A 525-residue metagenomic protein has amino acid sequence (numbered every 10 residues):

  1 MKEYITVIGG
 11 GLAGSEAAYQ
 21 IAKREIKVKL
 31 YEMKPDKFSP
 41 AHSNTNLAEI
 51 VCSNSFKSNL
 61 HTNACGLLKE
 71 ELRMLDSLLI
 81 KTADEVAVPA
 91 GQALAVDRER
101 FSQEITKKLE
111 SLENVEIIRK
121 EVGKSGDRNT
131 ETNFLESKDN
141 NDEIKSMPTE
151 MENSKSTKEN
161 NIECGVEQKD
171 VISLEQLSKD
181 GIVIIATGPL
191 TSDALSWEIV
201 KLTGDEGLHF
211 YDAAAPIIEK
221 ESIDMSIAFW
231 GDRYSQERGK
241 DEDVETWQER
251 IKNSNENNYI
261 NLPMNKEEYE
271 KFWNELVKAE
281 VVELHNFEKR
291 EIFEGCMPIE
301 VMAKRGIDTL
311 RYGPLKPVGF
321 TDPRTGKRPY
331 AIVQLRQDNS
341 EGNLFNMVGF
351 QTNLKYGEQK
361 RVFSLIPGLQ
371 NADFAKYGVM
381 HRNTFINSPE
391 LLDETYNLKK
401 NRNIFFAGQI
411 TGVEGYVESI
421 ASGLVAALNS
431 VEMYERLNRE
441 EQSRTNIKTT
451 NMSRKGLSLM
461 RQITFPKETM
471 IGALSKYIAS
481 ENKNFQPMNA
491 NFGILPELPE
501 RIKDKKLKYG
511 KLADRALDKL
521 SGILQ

Functional and structural regions predicted by a protein language model:
K2-A13: Beta1/beta-strand and adjacent pyrophosphate-binding region of the FAD-binding site in flavoprotein oxidoreductases
Y19-I80: N-terminal FAD cofactor-binding segment of flavoenzymes
R98-I117: Helical element adjacent to the flavin cofactor pocket in flavoenzyme catalytic cores
V115-R128, V166-L335, G349-Y356, K360: Predominantly flavin-linked oxidoreductase catalytic cores and closely associated redox partners
N346-V413, I420-A421, I463-K476, P487 (+2 more regions): A glycine-rich dinucleotide-binding beta-alpha-beta segment and adjacent secondary-structure elements that constitute
S419-M433: An active-site-proximal "capping" alpha-helix that borders the catalytic cofactor pocket
V431-N438, N446, N451-M488: Active-site-proximal substrate-binding core of FAD-dependent oxidoreductases
F485-Q525: C-terminal auxiliary extensions adjacent to catalytic cores
